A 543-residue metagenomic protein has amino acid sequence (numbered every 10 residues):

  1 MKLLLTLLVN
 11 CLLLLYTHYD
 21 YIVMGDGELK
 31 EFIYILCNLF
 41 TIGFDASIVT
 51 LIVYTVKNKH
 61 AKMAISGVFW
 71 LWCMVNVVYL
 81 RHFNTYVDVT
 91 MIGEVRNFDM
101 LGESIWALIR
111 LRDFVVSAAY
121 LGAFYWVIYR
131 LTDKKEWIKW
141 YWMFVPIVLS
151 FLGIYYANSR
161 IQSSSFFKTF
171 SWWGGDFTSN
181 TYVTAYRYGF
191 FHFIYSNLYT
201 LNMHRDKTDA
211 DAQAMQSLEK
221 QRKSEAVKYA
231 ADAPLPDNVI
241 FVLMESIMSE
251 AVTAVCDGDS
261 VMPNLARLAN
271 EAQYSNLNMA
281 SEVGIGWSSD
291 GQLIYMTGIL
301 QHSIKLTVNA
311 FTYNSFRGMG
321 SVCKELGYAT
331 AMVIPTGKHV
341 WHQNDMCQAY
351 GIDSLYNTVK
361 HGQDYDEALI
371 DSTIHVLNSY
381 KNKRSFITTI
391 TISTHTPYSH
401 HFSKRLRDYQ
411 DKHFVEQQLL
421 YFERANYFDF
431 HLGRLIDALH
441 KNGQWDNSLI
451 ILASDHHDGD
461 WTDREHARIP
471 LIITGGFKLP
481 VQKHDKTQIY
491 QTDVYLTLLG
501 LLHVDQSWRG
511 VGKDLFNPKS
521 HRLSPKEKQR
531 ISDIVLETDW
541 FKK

Functional and structural regions predicted by a protein language model:
M1-F191, Y195: Transmembrane and membrane-interface helices of multi-pass, inner-membrane envelope-modifying transferases
P146-F241, S246-V415, E423, V511-L515: Active-site-proximal alpha/beta segments of enzymes that process anionic O-linked groups
A233-L235, R464-R468: Short, flexible loop/turn motifs enriched in small residues
P263, S321, D371, H375 (+4 more regions): Feature representing long, continuous alpha-helical segments
F316, K338-W341, K478-K543: Membrane-interface soluble catalytic domains
V415-H431: Active-site-proximal segments of metal-dependent phosphoesterases and phosphodiesterases across multiple
Y427-H466, Y495-L502: Metal-dependent active-site segment of extracytoplasmic phospho-/sulfohydrolases and closely related
